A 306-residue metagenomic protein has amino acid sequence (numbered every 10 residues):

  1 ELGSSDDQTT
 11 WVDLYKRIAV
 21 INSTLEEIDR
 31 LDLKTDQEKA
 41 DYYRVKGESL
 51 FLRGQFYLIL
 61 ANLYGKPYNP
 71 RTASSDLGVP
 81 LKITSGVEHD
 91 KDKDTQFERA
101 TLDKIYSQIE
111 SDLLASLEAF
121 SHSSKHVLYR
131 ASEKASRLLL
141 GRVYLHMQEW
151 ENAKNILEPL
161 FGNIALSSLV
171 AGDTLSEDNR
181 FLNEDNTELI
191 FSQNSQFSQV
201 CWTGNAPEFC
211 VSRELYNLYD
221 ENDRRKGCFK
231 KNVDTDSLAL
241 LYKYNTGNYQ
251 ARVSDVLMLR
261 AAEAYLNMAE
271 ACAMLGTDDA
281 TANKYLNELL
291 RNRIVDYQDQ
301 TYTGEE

Functional and structural regions predicted by a protein language model:
E1-G65, A100, L113, L117-S123 (+6 more regions): Conserved, well-structured interaction surfaces
E1-S5, E88-T95, L238-V253: Short glycine/proline-rich turn/loop motifs
A40, L63-S107: Short coil/linker segments at helix-helix boundaries
Y106, W150, D278-D279: TPR-repeat structural position
F120-K154: Aromatic- and glycine-enriched pocket-lining scaffold segments that form the walls of small-molecule binding clefts
R130, N152-A262, V295-Q300, G304-E306: Hydrophobic-face positions in mid-chain alpha helices that act as interaction patches
